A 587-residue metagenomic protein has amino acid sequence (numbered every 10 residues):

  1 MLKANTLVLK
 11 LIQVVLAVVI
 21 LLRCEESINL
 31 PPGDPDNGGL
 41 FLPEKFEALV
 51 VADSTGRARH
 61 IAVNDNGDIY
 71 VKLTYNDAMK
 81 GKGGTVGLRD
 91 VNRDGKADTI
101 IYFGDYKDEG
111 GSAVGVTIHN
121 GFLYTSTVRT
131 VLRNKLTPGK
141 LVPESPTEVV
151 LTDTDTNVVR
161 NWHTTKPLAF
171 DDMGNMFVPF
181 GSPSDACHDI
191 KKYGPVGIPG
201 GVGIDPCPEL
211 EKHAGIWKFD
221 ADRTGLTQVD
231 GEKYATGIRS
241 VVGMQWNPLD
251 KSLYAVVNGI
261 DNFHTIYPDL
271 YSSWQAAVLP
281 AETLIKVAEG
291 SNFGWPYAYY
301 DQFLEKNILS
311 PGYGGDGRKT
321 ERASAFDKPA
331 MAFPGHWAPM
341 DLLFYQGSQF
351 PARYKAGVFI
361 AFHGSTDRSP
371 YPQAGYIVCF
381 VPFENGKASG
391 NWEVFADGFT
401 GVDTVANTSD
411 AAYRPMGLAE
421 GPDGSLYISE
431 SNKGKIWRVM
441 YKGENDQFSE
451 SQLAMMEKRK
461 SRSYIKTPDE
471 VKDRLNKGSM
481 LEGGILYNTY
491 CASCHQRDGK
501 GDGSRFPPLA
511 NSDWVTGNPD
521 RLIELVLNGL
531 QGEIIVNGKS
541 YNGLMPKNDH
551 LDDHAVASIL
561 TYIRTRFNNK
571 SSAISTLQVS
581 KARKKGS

Functional and structural regions predicted by a protein language model:
I28-L42, T165, S182-V229, T236-S240 (+2 more regions): Beta-propeller domain segments
A52, N476-D502, T516-N528: Sequence/structural segment immediately N-terminal to covalent heme-attachment motifs in c-type and related
N64-N66, I118-N120, F170-M173, Q245-D250 (+2 more regions): Residue-level detector of Asp-centered blade-edge/turn motifs that repeat once per structural unit in beta-propeller
D68-K72, F122-T125, N175-P179, S252-V256 (+3 more regions): Conserved beta-propeller blade signature
T99-H119, V128-F170, G203: Asp-box/WD-like beta-propeller blade repeats and closely related beta-sheet repeat scaffolds
L168, L418, I436, G483-R497 (+2 more regions): The canonical Cys-X-X-Cys-His
E457-Y487: Electrostatic cytochrome c docking/interface patches
G503-A510, L530-S587: Axial heme c-ligation environment in periplasmic c-type cytochrome domains
